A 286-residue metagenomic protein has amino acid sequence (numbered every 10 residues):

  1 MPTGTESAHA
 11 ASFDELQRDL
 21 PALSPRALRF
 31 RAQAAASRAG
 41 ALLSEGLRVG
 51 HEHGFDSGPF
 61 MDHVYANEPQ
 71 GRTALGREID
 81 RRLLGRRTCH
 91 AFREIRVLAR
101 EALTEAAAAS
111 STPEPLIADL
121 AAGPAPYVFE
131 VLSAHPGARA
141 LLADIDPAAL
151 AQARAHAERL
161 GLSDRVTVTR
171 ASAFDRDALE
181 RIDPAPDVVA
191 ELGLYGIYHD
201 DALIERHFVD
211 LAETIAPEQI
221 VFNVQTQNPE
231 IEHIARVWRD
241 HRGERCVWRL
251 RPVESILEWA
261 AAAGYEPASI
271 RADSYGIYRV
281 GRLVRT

Functional and structural regions predicted by a protein language model:
A41-S110: Class I SAM-dependent methyltransferase Rossmann-like catalytic core, especially the SAM/SAH-binding loop
P124-G137: Conserved SAM-binding loop of SAM-dependent methyltransferases across substrates and taxa, primarily the Class I
D146-A148: Conserved SAM/SAH-binding beta-strand->alpha-helix loop
A153-R154: Conserved SAM-binding loop
A190: A conserved beta-strand element that flanks and buttresses the S-adenosyl-L-methionine
I197-D210: A short, conserved alpha-helix within the catalytic core of class I
A216-Q225: Conserved beta-strand signature within the Rossmann-like core of class I S-adenosyl-L-methionine
V247-G264: Short alpha-helix
